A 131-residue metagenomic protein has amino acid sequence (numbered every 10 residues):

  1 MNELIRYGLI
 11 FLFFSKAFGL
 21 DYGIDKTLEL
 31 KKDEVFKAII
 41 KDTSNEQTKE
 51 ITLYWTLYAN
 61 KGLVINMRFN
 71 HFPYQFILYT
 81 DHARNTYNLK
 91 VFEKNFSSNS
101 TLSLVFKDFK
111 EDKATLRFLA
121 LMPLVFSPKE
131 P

Functional and structural regions predicted by a protein language model:
N2-I10: Sec-dependent signal peptide recognition, specifically the positively charged N-region followed immediately by
F14-A17: N-terminal signal peptide c-region/cleavage motif recognized by signal peptidases
G19-P131: Surface-exposed, beta-sheet-biased, low-hydrophobicity segments with strongly acidic/polar composition
